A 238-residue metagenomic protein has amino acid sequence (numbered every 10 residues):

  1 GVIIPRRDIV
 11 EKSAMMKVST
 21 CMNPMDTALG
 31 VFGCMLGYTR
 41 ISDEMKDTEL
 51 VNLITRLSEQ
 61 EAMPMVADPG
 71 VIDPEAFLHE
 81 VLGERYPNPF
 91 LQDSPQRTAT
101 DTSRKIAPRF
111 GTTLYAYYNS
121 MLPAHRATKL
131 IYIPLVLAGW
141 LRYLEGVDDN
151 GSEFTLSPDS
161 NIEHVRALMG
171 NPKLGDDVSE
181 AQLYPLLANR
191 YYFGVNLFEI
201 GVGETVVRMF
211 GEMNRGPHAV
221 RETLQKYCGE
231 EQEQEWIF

Functional and structural regions predicted by a protein language model:
G1-F238: Non-transmembrane, aqueous-exposed alpha-helical and coiled segments at domain scale
